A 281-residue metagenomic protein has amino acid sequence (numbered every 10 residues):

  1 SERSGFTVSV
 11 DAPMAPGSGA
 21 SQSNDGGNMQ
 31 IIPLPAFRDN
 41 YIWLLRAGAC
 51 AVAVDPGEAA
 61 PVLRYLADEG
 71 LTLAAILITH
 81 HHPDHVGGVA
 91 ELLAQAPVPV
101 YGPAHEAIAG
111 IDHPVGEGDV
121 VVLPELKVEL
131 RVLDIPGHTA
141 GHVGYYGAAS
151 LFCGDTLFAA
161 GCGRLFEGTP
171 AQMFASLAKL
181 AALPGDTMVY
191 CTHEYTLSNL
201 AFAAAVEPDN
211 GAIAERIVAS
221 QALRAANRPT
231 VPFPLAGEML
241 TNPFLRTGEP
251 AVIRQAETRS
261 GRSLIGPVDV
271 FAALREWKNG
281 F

Functional and structural regions predicted by a protein language model:
S1-P13: Extreme N-terminal basic, low-complexity initiation segments that serve as generic localization/processing leaders
G27-T72, V143-F158: Conserved beta-strand hairpin/beta-sheet module of binuclear metal-dependent hydrolase folds, prominently
F37-R38, A51, E58-L133, A205 (+2 more regions): Active-site HxH/HxHxD metal-binding segment of metal-dependent hydrolases
L44-R46, V120-G147, L151, A182: Core dinuclear metal-dependent hydrolase active-site scaffold
L45, D55, H80, L92 (+6 more regions): Divalent metal-coordination and catalytic microenvironments
P56-E58, H81, H105-E106, H138-T139 (+4 more regions): Active-site metal-binding loops of divalent metal-dependent hydrolases
G161-T187: Active-site-adjacent loop/tail segments of enzyme domains
A178-M188, L197-F281: Accessory terminal helices/loops
